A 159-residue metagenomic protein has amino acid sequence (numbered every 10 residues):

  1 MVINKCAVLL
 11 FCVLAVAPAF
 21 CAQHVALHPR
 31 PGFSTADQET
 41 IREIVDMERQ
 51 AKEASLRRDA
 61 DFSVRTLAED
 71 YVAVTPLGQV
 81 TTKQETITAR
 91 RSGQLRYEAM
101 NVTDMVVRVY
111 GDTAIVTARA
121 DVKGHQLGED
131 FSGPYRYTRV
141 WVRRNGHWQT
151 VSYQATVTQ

Functional and structural regions predicted by a protein language model:
M1-C6: Positively charged n-region of N-terminal signal peptides that target proteins for export
V8-A19: Bacterial N-terminal signal peptides
C21-E69, T150: Short, low-complexity N-terminal intrinsically disordered segments enriched in polar/charged residues
A22-V25, P134-Q159: Short beta-strand edge/turn micro-motifs at domain boundaries
E39-V45, A60-Y110, R119, H125-G133: A solvent-exposed, acidic/Ser-Thr-rich amphipathic alpha-helical stretch
V107-A114, W141-H147: A short, structured loop/turn motif at beta-sheet edges
A114, A120, Y135-Y137: Hydrophobic core residues within well-ordered beta-strands of beta-rich domains
